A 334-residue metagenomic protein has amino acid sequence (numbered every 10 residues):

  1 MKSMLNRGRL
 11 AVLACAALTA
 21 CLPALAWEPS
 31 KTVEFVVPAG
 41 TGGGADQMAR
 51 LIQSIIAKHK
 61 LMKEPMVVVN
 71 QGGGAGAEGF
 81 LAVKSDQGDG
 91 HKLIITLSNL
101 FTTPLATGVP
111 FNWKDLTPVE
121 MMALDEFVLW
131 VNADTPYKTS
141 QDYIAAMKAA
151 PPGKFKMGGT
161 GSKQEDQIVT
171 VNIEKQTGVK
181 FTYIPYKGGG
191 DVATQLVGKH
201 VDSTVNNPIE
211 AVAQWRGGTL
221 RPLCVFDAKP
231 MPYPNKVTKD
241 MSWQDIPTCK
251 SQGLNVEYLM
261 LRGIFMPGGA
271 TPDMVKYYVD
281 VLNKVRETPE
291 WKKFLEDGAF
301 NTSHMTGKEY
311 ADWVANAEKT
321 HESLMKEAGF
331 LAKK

Functional and structural regions predicted by a protein language model:
K2-V12: Bacterial N-terminal signal peptides that target proteins for export
L18-A26: Sec/Tat signal peptide C-region and signal peptidase I cleavage site
A26-D115, K154, K175-N207, Q214 (+2 more regions): N-terminal (or domain-start) structured segment
P29, K58, K63, A82-K92 (+3 more regions): Hinge/capping helix and adjacent helix->loop/strand transition within the periplasmic-binding protein
S30, K175, V179, P272-K334: An extracytoplasmic/periplasmic, membrane-proximal ligand-sensing/linker region
T41, A75, N99-T102, T135-P136 (+4 more regions): Solvent-exposed loop/turn segments at secondary-structure junctions within structured extracellular/periplasmic domains
L124, K138, A211-E287, N316-K319 (+1 more regions): C-terminal lobe and pocket-closing loops of periplasmic/extracytoplasmic Venus-flytrap solute-binding proteins
